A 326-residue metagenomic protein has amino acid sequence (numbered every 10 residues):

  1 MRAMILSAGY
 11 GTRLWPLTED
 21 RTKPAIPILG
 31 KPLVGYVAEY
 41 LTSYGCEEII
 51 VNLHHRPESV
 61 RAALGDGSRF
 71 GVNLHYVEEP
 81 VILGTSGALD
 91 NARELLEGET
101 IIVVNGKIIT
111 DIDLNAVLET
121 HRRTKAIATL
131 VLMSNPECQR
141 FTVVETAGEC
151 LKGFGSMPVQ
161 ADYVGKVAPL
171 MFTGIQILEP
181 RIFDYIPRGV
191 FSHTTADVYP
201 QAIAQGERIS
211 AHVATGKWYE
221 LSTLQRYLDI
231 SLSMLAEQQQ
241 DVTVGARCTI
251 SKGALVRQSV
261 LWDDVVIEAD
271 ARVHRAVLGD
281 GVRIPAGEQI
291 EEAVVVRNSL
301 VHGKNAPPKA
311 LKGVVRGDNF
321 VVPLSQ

Functional and structural regions predicted by a protein language model:
M1-R61, V72: N-terminal glycine-rich phosphate-binding loop and ensuing alpha1 helix
L6, I28, N52, E79 (+3 more regions): Generic beta-sheet signal
A25, V143-T146, Y199, A211: A structural signal for short hydrophobic beta-strand segments in well-ordered beta-sheet cores
I50-H54, V131-L132, V277, V294: Short internal beta-strands
V60-A62, G67-G148, P187: Conserved beta-loop-beta/alpha segment of the NTase-like Rossmann-fold superfamily that binds/positions NTPs
T100-V104, I109, N115-R122, M133-C138 (+1 more regions): Catalytic-core segments of class I nucleotidyltransferases/pyrophosphorylases that form NMP-activated intermediates
Q238-Q326: Structural signal for interior beta-strand "rungs" in well-ordered beta-sheet cores of soluble enzyme domains
